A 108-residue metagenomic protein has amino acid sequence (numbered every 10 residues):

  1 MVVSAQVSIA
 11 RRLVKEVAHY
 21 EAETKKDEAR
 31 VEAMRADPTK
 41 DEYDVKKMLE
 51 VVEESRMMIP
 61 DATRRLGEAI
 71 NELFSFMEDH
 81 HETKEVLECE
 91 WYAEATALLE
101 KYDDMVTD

Functional and structural regions predicted by a protein language model:
M1-S8: Short, charge-rich amphipathic alpha-helices with coiled-coil/heptad character
Q6, L13, D41, V45-M48 (+3 more regions): Amphipathic alpha-helical coiled-coil segments and their boundaries
E16-E21, I59: Amphipathic, heptad-repeat-like alpha-helical segments
Y20-E23, L66: Short amphipathic alpha-helical heptad-repeat segments
A22-V31: Extended, amphipathic, non-transmembrane alpha-helical segments
E28, R35, E42, T63 (+3 more regions): Coiled-coil heptad-register positions
E50-E72: Amphipathic alpha-helical coiled-coil segments
E90-D108: C-terminal helix/juxtamembrane-tail motif
